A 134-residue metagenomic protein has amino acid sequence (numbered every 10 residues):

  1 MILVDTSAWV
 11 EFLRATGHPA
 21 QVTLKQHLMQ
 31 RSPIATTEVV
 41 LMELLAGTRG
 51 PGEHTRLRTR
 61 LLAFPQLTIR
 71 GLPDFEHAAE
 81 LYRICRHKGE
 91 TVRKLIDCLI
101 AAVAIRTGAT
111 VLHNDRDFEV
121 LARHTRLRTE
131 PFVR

Functional and structural regions predicted by a protein language model:
M1, A101, I105-R134: Acidic, PIN/NYN-like endoribonuclease modules and their adjacent C-terminal/linker elements
M1-T36, A46-T59: Short, well-structured N-terminal submotif of metal-dependent ribonuclease cores
V4, T36, I69, L112-H113: Short beta-strand scaffold positions
D5-T6, L44, A78, A104: Generic structural signal for small/hydrophobic residues in well-ordered secondary structure, especially within
T6, E38, I96-C98: Conserved glycosyltransferase catalytic-site signature
W9-V10, L41-L44, F118: A generic structural signal for short hydrophobic patches within well-formed alpha-helices
Q21, L41, H54, F75-A79 (+1 more regions): A general structural signal for well-ordered alpha-helical segments in protein cores
Q66-L112: Active-site neighborhoods of divalent-metal-dependent phosphate/nucleic-acid chemistry enzymes
